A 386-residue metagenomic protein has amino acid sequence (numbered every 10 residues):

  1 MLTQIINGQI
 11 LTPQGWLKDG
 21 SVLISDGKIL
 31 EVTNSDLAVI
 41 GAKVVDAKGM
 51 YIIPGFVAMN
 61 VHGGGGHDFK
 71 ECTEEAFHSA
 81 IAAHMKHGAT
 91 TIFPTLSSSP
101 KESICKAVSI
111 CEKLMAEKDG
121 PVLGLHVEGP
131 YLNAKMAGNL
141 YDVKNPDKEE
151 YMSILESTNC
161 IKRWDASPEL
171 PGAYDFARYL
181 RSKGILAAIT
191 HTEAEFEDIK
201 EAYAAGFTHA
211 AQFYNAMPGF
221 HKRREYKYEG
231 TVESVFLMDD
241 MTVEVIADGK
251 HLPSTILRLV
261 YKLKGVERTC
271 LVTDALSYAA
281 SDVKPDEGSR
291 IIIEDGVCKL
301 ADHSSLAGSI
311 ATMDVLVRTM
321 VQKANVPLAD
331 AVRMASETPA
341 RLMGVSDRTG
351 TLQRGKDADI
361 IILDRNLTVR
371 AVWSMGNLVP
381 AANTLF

Functional and structural regions predicted by a protein language model:
T3-I10, Q14, A38-E74, H78 (+1 more regions): Replace "His-x-His-based motif
G8, R341, T351-F386: C-terminal cap of metal-dependent C-N hydrolases
G15-I24: A conserved glycine-rich beta-strand in the N-terminal activation segment of trypsin-fold
G49, V127, L180, A210 (+2 more regions): Conserved, mostly hydrophobic/aromatic
M59, A82-F93, N133-T158, E201-T242 (+2 more regions): Active-site gating loops and adjacent loop-to-helix segments of metal-dependent hydrolytic enzymes
H62, G66, H78-A107, G120-A134 (+4 more regions): Divalent metal-dependent hydrolysis catalytic cores, especially in the metallo-beta-lactamase
E156-A279: Active-site core of metal-dependent hydrolases
K227-V245, Y261-T273, Y278-L363: His/Asp/Glu-enriched, well-ordered alpha-helical/loop segment that forms or immediately abuts the divalent-metal
